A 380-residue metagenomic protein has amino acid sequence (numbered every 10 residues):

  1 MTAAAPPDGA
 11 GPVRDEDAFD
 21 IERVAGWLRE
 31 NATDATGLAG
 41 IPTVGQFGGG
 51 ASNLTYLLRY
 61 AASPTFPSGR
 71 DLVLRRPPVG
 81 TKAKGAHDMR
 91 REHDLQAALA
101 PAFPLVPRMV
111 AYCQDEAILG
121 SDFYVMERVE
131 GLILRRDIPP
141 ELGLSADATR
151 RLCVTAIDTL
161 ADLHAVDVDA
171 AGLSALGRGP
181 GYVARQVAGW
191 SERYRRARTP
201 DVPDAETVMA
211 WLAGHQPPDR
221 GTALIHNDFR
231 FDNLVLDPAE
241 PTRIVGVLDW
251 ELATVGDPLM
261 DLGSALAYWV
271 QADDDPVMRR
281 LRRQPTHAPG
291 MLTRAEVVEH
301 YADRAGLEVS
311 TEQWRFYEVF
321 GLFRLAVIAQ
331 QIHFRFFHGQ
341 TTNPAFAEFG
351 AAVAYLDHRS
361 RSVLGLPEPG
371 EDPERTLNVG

Functional and structural regions predicted by a protein language model:
T2-G37: Juxta-kinase regulatory segment immediately upstream of eukaryotic protein kinase catalytic domains
I41-T207, W211-L224, A239-T242: ATP-binding pocket architecture of kinase catalytic cores
G177-R178, V309-F320: All-alpha amphipathic helical-bundle segments outside canonical DNA-binding/catalytic cores that form hydrophobic
L224-H226, F231: Catalytic-loop of the protein kinase fold
L234-L236: Hydrophobic residue at the +6 position relative to the catalytic HRD Asp in the kinase catalytic loop
L248-A253: Activation of the activation-loop gatekeeper triad in protein kinase-fold domains
M260-G306, F320-H338: Active-site activation/catalytic loop segments of kinase-like enzymes and analogous catalytic loops in related
L307-T311, L325-G380: Helical subdomain adjoining the active site within ATP-dependent kinase catalytic cores
